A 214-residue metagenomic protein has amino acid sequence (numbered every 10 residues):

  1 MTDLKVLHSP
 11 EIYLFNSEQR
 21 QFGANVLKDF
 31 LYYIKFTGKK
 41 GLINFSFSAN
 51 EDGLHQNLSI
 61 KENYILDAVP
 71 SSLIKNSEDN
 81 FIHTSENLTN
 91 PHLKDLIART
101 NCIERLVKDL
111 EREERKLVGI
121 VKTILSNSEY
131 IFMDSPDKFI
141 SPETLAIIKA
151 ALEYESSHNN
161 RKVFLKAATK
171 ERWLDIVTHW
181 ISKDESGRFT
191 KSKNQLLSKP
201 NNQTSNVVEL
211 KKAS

Functional and structural regions predicted by a protein language model:
V6-K75: ABC ATPase nucleotide-binding domain signature region
P10, G41, N127, S141-W173: Conserved catalytic loops of ABC-family nucleotide-binding domains
S71-H92: Short coil-to-helix "N-cap" segments within the ABC nucleotide-binding domain's helical subdomain
E86-R112: Conserved ABC nucleotide-binding domain
G119-I120: Hydrophobic anchor residue at the start of the ABC signature
I131-P136: Catalytic Walker B motif of ABC-type/P-loop ATPase nucleotide-binding domains
D175-I176, K183-S214: Conserved beta-strand-loop-alpha-helix hinge in the C-terminal portion of ABC ATPase nucleotide-binding domains
